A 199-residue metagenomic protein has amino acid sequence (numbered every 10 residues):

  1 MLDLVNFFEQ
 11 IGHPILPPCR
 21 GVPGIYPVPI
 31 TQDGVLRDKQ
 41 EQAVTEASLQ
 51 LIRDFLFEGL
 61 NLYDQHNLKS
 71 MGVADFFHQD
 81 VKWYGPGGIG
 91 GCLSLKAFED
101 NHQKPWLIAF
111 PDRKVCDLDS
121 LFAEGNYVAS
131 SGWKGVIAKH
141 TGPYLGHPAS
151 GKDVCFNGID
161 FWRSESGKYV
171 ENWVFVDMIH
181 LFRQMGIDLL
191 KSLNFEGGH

Functional and structural regions predicted by a protein language model:
M1-H199: C-terminal and inter-domain tail/linker signature
